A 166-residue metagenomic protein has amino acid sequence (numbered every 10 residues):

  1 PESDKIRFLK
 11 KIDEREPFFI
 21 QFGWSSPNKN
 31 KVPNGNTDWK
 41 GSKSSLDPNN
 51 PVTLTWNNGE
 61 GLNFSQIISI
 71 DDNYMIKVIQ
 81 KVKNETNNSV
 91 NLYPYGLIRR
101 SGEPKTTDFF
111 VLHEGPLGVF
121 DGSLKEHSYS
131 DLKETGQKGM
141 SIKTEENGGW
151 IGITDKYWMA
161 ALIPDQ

Functional and structural regions predicted by a protein language model:
P1-Q166: Soluble non-transmembrane domains of integral membrane proteins
